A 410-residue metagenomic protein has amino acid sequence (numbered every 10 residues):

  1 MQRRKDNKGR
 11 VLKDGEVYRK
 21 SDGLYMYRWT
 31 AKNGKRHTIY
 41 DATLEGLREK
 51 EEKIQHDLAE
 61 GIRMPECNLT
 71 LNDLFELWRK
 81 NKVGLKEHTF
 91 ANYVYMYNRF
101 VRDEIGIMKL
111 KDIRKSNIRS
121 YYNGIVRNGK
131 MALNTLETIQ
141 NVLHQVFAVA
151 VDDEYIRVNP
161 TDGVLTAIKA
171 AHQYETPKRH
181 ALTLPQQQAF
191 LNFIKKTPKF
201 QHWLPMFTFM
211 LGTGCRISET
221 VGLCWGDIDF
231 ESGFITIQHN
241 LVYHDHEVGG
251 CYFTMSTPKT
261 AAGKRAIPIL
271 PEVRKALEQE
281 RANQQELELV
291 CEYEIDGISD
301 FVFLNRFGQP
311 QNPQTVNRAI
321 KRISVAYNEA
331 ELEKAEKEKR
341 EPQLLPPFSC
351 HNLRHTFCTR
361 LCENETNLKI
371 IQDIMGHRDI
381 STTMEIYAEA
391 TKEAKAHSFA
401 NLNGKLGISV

Functional and structural regions predicted by a protein language model:
M1-L69, D73-K80, Y95, S120 (+5 more regions): Basic/aromatic DNA-contact patch characteristic of tyrosine site-specific recombinases
Q2, S232, Y243-K264, P271-V273 (+3 more regions): C-terminal secondary-structure termini that scaffold catalytic or DNA-interacting sites
A31, R36-L44, R79-P160, K178 (+3 more regions): N-terminal core-binding DNA-recognition domain of tyrosine site-specific recombinases/integrases
H37, T43-L44, T236, D245-H246 (+2 more regions): C-terminal catalytic core of Y-nucleophile DNA break-rejoin enzymes
G129, N192-W203, I267, N283-Y293 (+3 more regions): Short, basic (Lys/Arg/His-rich) helix/loop patches that form interaction surfaces in the mid-to-C-terminal regions
L133, E137-N141, D152, I156-V158 (+6 more regions): Basic, Lys/Arg- and aromatic-enriched nucleic-acid-binding interface segment
D227-F234, T366-I386: Short, polar N-cap/turn motifs at the start of nucleic acid-interacting alpha helices
L241-Y243, T356, M375-N401: Catalytic-site neighborhood detector that most strongly recognizes the C-terminal catalytic loop/helix of tyrosine
